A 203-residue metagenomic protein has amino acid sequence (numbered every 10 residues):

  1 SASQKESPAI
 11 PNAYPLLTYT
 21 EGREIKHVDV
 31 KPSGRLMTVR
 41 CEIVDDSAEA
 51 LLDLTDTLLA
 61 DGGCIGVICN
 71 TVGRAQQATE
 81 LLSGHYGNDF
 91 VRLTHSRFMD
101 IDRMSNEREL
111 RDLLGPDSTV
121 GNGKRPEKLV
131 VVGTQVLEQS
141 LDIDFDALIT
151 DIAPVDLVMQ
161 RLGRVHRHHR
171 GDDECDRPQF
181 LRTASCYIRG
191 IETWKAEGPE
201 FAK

Functional and structural regions predicted by a protein language model:
S1, C69, H95, I188-G190: Short beta-strand/turn micro-motifs composed of small residues that flank or help shape donor/cofactor-binding pockets
S1-Q4, E200-K203: Short, intrinsically disordered, charge-balanced linker/junction segments flanking boundaries in proteins
A2-Q4, D144-Q179: Signature of the SF2 helicase/ATPase Hel1-core->accessory helical subdomain module
S3-A75: Conserved interdomain linker/interface between the two RecA-like ATPase lobes of SF2 helicase motors
G34-T38, G87-F90, I143-D146, F180-C186: Short glycine-/polar-rich loops that comprise or flank the Walker A/P-loop and associated switch/sensor motifs
I43-D46, S96, G190-I191: Active-site donor-binding loop signature of nucleotide-sugar glycosyltransferases
L54-P154: Conserved helicase/translocase motor-coupling segment
P126, R164-A202: Conserved segment of the helicase C-terminal RecA-like domain
